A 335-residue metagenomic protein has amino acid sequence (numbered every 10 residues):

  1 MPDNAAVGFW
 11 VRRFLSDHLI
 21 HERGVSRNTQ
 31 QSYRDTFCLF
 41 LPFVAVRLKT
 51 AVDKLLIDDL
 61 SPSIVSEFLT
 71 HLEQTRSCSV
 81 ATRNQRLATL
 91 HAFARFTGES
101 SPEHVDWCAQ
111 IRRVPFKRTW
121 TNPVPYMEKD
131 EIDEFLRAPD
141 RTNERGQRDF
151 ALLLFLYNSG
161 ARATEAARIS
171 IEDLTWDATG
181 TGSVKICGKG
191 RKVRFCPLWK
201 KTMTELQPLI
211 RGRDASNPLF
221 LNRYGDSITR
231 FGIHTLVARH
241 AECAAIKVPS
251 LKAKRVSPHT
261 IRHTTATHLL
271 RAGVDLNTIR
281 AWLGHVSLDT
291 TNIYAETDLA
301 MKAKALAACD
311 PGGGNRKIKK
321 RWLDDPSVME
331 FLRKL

Functional and structural regions predicted by a protein language model:
M1-L335: Conserved catalytic core of the tyrosine transesterase superfamily
